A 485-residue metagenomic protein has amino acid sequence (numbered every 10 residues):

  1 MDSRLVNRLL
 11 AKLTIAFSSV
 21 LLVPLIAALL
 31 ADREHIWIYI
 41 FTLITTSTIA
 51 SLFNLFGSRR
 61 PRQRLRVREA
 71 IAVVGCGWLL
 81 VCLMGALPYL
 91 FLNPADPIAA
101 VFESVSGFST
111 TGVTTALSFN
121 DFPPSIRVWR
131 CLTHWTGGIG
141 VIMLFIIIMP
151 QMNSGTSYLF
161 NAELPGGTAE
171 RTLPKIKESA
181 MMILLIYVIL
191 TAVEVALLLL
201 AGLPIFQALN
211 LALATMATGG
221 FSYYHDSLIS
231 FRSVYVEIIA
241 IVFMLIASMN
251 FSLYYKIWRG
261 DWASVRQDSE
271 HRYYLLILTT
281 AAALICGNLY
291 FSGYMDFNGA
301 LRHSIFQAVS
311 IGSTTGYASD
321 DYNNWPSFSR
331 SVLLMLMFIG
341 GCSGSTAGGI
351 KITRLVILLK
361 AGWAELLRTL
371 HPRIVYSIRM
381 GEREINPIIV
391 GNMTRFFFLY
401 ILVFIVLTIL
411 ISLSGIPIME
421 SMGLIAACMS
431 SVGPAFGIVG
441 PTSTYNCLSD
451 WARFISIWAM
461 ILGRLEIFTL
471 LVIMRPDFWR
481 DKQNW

Functional and structural regions predicted by a protein language model:
M1-W485: Membrane-proximal intracellular helices of multi-pass ion channels
